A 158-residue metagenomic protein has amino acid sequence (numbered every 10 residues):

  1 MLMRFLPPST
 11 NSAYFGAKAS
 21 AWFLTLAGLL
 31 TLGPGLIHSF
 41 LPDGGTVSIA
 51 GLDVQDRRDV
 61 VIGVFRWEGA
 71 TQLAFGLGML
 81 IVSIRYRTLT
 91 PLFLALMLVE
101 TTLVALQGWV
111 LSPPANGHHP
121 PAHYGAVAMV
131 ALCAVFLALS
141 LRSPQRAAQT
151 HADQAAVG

Functional and structural regions predicted by a protein language model:
M1-G33: Cytosolic juxtamembrane helix and N-cap/initiation of the first transmembrane helix
L29-R58, I62-G63: Hydrophobic transmembrane helix segments
A50-L52, A115-A128: Non-cytosolic membrane-interface motifs at loop->transmembrane helix junctions
R58-L80: Core segments of alpha-helical transmembrane spans in multipass integral membrane proteins
G76-P91: Juxtamembrane helix-break-helix junctions at the cytosolic face of small multi-pass alpha-helical membrane proteins
L92-W109: Hydrophobic alpha-helical membrane segments
V130-H151: Membrane-water interface at the C-terminal end of transmembrane alpha helices
